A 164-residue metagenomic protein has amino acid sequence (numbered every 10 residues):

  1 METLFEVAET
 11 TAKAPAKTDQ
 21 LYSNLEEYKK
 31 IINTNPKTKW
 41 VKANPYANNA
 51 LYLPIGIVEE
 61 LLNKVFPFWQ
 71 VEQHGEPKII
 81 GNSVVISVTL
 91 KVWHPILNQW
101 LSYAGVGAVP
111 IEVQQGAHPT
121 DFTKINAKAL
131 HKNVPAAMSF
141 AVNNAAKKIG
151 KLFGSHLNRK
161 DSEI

Functional and structural regions predicted by a protein language model:
M1-I55: N-terminal, Lys/Arg- and Ser/Thr-rich interaction peptides
V58-I164: Positively charged, aromatic-enriched nucleic acid-contacting surfaces
